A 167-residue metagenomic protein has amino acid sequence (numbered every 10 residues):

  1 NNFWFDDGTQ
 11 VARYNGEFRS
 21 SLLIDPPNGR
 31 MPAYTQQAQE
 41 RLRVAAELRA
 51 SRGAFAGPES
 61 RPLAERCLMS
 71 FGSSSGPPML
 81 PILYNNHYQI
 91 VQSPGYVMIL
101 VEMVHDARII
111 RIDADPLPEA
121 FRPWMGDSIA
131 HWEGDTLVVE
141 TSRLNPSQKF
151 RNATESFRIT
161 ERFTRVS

Functional and structural regions predicted by a protein language model:
N1-S167: PEST-like low-complexity, intrinsically disordered acidic/proline/serine-rich tracts that flank trafficking/processing
